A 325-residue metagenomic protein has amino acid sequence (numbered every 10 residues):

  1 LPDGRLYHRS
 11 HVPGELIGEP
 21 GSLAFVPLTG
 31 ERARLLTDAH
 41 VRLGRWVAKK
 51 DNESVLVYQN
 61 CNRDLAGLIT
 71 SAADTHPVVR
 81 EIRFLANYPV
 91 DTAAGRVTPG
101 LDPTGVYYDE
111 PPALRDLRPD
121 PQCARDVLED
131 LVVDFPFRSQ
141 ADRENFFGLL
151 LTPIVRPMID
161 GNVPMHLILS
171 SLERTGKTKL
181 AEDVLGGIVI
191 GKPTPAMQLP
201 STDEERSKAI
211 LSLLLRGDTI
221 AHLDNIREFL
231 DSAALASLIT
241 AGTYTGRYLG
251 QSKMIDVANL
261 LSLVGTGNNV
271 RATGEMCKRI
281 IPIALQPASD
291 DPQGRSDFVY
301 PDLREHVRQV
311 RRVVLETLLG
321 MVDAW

Functional and structural regions predicted by a protein language model:
L1-A141, G148, M158, K208 (+3 more regions): N-terminal nucleic-acid engagement/recognition segments and initiation subdomains in replication, restriction
R143-L149, M158-H166, D183, G187-S237 (+1 more regions): Feature primarily recognizes SF3-like P-loop helicase cores of small DNA viruses
L169-S171: Residues at the beta-strand->loop junction immediately N-terminal to the Walker
E173-T175: Walker A (P-loop) phosphate-binding loop of P-loop NTPases
T178: Walker A/P-loop
